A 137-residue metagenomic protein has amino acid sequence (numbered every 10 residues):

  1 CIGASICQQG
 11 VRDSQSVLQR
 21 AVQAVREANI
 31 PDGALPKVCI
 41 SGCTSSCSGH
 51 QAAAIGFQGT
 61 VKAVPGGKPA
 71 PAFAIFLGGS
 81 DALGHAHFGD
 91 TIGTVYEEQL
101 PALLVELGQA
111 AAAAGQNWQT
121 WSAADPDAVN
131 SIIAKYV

Functional and structural regions predicted by a protein language model:
C1-V137: Peripheral terminal and linker regions in Fe-S/redox and tRNA-modifying enzymes
